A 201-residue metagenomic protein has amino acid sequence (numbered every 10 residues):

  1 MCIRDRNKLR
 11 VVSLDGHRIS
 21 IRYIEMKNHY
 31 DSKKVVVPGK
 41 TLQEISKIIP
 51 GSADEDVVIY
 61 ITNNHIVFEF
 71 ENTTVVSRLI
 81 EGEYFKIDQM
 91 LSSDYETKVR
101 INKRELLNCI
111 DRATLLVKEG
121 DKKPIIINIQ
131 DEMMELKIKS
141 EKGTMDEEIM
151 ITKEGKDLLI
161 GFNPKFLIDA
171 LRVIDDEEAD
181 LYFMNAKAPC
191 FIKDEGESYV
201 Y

Functional and structural regions predicted by a protein language model:
R4-Y23, N28-I80, Y95-Y201: DNA polymerase processivity clamps
K86-I87: Specificity-determining recognition surfaces
M90-D94: Short hinge/gating elements
